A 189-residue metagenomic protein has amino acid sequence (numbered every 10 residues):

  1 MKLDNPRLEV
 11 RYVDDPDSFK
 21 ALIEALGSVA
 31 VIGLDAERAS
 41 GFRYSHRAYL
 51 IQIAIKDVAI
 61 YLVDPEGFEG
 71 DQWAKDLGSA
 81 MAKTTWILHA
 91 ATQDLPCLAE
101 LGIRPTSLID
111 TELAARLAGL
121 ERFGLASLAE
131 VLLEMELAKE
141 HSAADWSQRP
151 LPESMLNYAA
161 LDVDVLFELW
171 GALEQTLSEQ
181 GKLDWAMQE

Functional and structural regions predicted by a protein language model:
M1-I32, A36: N-terminal accessory regions of nucleic-acid-interacting proteins
K2-Y12, Q52-F167, G171-E174, A186-E189: Active-site-proximal helix-loop-helix substrate-binding element of RNase H-like nuclease domains
F19, G41-R43: Short N-terminal binding/cap micro-motifs at the start of the first secondary-structure element
A30, R47-Y49, A59: A generic structural signal for short beta-strands and their flanking turns/coil linkers
G33, F42, L50-A54: Non-catalytic, usually N-terminal nucleic-acid engagement modules in DNA/RNA processing proteins
E37-G41, F68: Short active-site-proximal "capping" loops at secondary-structure junctions
F42, L177-E189: Common nucleic-acid-contacting/processivity interface regions adjacent to the catalytic cores of nucleic-acid enzymes
R43-R47, L62-D64: Short, glycine/acidic-enriched capping/hinge loops at junctions between secondary-structure elements
